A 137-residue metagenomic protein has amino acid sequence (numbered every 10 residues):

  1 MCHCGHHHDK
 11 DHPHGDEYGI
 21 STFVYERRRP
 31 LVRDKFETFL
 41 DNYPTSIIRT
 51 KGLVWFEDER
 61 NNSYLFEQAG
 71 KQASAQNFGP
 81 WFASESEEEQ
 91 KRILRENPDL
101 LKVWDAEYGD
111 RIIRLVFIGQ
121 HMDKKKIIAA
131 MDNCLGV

Functional and structural regions predicted by a protein language model:
M1-I113, M122-K124, N133-V137: C-terminal accessory "lid"/substrate-recognition subdomains
A129-M131: Short, aromatic/basic amphipathic alpha-helical patches
